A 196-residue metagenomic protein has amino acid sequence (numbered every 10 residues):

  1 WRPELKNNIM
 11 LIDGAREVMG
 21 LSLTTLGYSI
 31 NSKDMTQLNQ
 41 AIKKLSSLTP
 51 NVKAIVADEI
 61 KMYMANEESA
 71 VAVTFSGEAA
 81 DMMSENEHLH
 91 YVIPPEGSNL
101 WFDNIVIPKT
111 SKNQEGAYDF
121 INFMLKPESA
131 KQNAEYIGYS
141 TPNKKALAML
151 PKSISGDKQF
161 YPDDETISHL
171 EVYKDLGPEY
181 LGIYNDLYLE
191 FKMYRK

Functional and structural regions predicted by a protein language model:
W1-N51, V56-E68: Extracytoplasmic ligand-binding site segments that recognize negatively charged/polar headgroups
D13, S76, I137: Short secondary-structure boundary segments
A15-V18, I60, G77-A80, E96-N99 (+1 more regions): Solvent-exposed loop/turn segments at secondary-structure junctions within structured extracellular/periplasmic domains
N39-S47, E85-K109, S155: Periplasmic-binding protein-like
I60-Y63, A79, A117, A130: Short, hydrophobic alpha-helical packing/hinge segments within bilobed ligand-binding/sensory domains
M62, D164-K196: Conserved C-terminal helix/tail region of periplasmic/extracytoplasmic solute-binding proteins
A65, A70-H88: A ligand-binding cleft/hinge motif common to bilobed small-molecule-binding domains
N99, P108-S168: Mature extracytoplasmic/periplasmic domains
